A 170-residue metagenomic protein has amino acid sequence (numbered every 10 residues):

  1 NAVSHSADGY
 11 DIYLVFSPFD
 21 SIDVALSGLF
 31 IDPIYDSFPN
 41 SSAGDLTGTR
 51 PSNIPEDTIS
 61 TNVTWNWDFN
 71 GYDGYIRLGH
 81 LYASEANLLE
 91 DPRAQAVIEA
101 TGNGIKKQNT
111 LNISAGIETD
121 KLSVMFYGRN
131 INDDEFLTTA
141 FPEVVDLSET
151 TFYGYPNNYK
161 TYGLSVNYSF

Functional and structural regions predicted by a protein language model:
N1, L46-S52, A100-G104, T151-Y155: Outer-membrane beta-barrel domain signature
N1-D91, S165-S169: Gram-negative outer-membrane beta-barrel transporters
V3, S52-P55, L111, N132-D133 (+2 more regions): Generic, ordered loop/turn and secondary-structure boundary motif
S6, S27, K107, M125-N130: A subset of signal/propeptide-processing and intrinsically disordered low-complexity segments in secreted/extracellular
D32, G48-P51, K107, G128 (+1 more regions): Generic secondary-structure boundary/loop-capping signal
N40-T49, P92-E99, L137-E149: Flexible, surface-exposed loop regions and adjacent strand-edge segments of Gram-negative outer-membrane beta-barrel
G74, G102, K107-I113, E118-V124 (+1 more regions): A short pocket-lining beta-strand/turn micro-motif at the edge of beta-sheets
Y82-D91, I117-F170: C-terminal beta-signal and adjacent terminal beta-strands/loops of Gram-negative outer-membrane beta-barrel proteins
